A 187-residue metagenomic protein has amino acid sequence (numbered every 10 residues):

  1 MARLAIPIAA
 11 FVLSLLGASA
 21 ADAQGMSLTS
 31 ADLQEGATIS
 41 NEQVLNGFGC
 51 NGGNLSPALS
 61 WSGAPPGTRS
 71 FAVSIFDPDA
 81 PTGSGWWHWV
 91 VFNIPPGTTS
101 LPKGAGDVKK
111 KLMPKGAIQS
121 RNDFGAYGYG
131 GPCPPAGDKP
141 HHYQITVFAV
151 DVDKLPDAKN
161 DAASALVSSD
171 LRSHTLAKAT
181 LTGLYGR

Functional and structural regions predicted by a protein language model:
M1-A5: Positively charged n-region of N-terminal signal peptides that target proteins for export
P7-G17: Bacterial N-terminal signal peptides
A21-R187: N-terminus-centered regions that define maturation/targeting leaders and the start of the first functional domain
